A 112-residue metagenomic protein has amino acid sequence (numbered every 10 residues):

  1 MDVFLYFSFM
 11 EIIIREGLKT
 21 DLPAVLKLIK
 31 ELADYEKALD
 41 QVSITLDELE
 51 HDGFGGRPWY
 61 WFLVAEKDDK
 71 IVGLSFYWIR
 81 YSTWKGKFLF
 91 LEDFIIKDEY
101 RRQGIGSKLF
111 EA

Functional and structural regions predicted by a protein language model:
D2-F9: Short, Lys/Arg-enriched N-terminal segments with co-localized hydrophobic residues within the first ~10-30 amino acids
I13-V25: A short beta-loop-alpha structural element at the N-terminal edge of CoA-dependent acyl/N-acetyltransferase catalytic
L26-H51: Conserved GNAT-fold acetyl-CoA-binding loop/helix
H51-L63: A short helix-loop-beta-strand connector motif used in the catalytic cores of GNAT acetyltransferases and, in some
V64, K70-W78: Conserved beta-strand in the GNAT
Y77-L89: Conserved donor-binding loop and adjoining core beta-sheet/short helix segment in diverse acyl/aminoacyl transferases
F94-R101: A short, internal acetyl-CoA/4′-phosphopantetheine-binding micro-motif in the GNAT/acyltransferase core
R102-A112: Conserved acetyl-CoA-binding loop-helix of GNAT-fold acetyltransferases
